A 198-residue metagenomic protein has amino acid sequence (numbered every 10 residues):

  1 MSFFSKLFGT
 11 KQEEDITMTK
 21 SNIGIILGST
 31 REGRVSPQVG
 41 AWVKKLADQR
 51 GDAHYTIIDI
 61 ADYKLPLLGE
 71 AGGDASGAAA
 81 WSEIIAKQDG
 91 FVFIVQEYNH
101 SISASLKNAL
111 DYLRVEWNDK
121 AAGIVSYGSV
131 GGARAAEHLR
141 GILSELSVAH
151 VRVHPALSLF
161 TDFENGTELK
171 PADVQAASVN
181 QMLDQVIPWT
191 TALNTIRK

Functional and structural regions predicted by a protein language model:
S2-V95, N99-Y112, T167-K198: N-terminal beta1-alpha1-beta2 submodule of the flavodoxin-like/Rossmannoid cofactor-binding fold
D52-H54, D119, S147: A generic structural signal for alpha->beta connector loops
T56-L67, L146-G166: Mobile beta-alpha loop/short-helix "lid" or hinge segments that flank ligand
E70-A71, N108, G132-A136, A149 (+1 more regions): Short amphipathic alpha-helical patches
L113-N118: Short, conserved loop/helix-junction motifs that constitute active-site signature segments in enzyme catalytic cores
A121-F160, V174-S178: Short, glycine-/small-residue-rich phosphate/pyrophosphate-handling segment
